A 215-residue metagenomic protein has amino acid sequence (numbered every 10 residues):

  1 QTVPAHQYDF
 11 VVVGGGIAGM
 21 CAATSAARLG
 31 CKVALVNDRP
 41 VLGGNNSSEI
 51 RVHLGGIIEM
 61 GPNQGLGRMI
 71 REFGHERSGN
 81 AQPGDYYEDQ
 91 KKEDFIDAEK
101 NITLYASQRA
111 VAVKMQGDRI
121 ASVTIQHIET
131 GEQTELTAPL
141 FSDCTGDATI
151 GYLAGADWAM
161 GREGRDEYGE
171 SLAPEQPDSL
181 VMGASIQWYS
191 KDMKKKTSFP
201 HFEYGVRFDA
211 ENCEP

Functional and structural regions predicted by a protein language model:
P4-G16: Beta1/beta-strand and adjacent pyrophosphate-binding region of the FAD-binding site in flavoprotein oxidoreductases
H6-Y8, T130-L140: Core beta-strand elements of the Rossmann-like FAD/NAD(P) dinucleotide-binding domain in flavoenzyme oxidoreductases
V13, L136-G146, I150: Short hydrophobic core segments
G19: N-terminal Rossmann-fold NAD(P) dinucleotide-binding loop
S25, C31-K32, N37-R119, A159 (+1 more regions): Conserved N-terminal/central alpha/beta ligand/cofactor-binding core
K114-E135: Conserved beta-strand-loop-beta-strand element in the redox core of flavoprotein oxidoreductases
I150-P215: Rossmann-like dinucleotide-binding core of oxidoreductases
